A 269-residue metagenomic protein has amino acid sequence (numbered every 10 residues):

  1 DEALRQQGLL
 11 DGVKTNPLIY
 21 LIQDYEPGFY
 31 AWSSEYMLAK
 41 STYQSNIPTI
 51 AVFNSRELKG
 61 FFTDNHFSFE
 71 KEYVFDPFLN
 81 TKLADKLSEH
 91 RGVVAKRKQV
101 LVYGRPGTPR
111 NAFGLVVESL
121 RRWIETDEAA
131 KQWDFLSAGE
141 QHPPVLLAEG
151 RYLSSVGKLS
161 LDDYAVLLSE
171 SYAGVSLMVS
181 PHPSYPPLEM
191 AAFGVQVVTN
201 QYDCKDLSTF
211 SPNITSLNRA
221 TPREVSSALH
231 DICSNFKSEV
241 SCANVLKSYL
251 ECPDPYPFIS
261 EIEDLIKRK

Functional and structural regions predicted by a protein language model:
P17-Y20, E26-P27, N46-K86: Donor nucleotide-sugar binding/catalytic pocket of nucleotide-sugar-dependent glycosyltransferases
S33-A51: Membrane-proximal helix-turn-helix segments that form the acceptor-binding/catalytic region of lipid-linked
D64, S68, F78-S155: Conserved catalytic-core segment of nucleotide-activated headgroup transferases in glycan assembly
Q141, L153-L168, P183, A220: Conserved active-site histidine-acidic residue motif and adjacent donor-binding/catalytic loop of glycosyltransferases
S169-H182: Acidic donor-binding loop of glycosyltransferase active sites
Q196-N200: Short hydrophobic beta-strand element within catalytic cores of glycosyltransferases and related nucleotide-activated
K205-D231: Change "using UDP/GDP/dTDP sugars" to "using nucleotide sugars
R219-A220, S234-K269: A charged, aromatic-enriched C-terminal amphipathic alpha-helix characteristic of glycosyltransferases across folds
